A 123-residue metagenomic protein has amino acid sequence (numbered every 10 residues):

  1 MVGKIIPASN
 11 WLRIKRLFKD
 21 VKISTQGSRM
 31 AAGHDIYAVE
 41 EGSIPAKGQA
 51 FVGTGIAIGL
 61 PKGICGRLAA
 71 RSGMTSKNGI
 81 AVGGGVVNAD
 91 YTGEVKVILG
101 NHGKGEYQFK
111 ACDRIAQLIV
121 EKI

Functional and structural regions predicted by a protein language model:
M1-I123: DUTPase catalytic domain/fold
